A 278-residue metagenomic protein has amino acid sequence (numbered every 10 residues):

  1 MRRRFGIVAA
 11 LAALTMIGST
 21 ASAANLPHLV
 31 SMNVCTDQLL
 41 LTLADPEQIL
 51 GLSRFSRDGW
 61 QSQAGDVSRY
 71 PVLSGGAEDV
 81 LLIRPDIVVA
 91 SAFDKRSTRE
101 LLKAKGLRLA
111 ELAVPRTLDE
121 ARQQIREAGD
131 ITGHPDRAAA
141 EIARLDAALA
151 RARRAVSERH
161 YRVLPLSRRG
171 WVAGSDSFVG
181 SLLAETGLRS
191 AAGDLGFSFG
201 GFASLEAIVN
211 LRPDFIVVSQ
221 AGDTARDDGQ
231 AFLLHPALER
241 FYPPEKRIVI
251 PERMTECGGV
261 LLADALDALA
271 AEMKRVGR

Functional and structural regions predicted by a protein language model:
G6-G18: Bacterial N-terminal signal peptides
A21-A24: Boundary at the C-terminal end of the N-terminal hydrophobic targeting segment
P27-H28, E120-D130, A139, Q220-R278: Structured C-terminal subdomain patch of bacterial secreted/periplasmic proteins
P27-L40, R137-T186: Basic- and aromatic-lined ligand-binding clefts that recognize polyanionic substrates
H28-F93, T98, L188-A191: A short, structured surface patch at a secondary-structure boundary
S53, F178-G200, Q220, R247-V249: His/Asp/Glu-enriched short active-site or ligand-binding loop at hydrolase and phosphoryl-transfer sites
A77-P85, K105, F202-R212: Short helices/loops that flank or line small-molecule/ion binding pockets
S97, V114-E127, R162-S181, T224-D227: Extracytoplasmic ligand-binding site segments that recognize negatively charged/polar headgroups
